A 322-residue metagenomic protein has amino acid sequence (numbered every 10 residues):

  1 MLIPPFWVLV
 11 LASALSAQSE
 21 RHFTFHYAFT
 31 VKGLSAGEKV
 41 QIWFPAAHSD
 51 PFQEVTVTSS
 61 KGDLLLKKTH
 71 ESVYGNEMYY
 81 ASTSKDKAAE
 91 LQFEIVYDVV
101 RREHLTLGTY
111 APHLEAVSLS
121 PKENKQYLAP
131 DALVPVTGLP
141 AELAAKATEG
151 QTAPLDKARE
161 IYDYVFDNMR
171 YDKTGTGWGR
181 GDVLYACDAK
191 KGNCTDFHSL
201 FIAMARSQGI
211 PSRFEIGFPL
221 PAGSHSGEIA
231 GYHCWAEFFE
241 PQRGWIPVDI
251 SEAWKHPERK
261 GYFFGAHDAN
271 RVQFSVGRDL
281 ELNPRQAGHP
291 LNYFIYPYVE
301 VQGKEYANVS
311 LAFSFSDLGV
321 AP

Functional and structural regions predicted by a protein language model:
M1-L9: Sec-dependent signal peptide recognition, specifically the positively charged N-region followed immediately by
V8-A17: Hydrophobic h-region of N-terminal signal peptides that target proteins for export in Gram-negative bacteria
A17-L105: Intrinsically disordered, low-complexity N-terminal segments that are enriched in acidic
S35, A47, V100, A145-E149 (+4 more regions): Sec-exported extracytoplasmic/periplasmic mature domains
Q92-D188: Acidic low-complexity segments
P154-I161, K190-A205: Active-site nucleophilic cysteine motif
S199-G288: Hydrophobic/aromatic-rich core segments of domains that either
H267-P322: Low-complexity, Gly/Ser/Thr/Pro-rich intrinsically disordered linker/tail segments
